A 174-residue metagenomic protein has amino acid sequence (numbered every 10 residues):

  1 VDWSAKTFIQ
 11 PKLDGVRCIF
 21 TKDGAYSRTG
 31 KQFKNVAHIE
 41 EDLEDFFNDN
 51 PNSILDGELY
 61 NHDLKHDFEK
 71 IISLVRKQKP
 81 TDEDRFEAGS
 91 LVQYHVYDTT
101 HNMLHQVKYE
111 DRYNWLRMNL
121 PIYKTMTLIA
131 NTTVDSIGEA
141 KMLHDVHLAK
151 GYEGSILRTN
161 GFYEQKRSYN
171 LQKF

Functional and structural regions predicted by a protein language model:
D2-T125: Covalent nucleotidyltransferase
A130-F174: Amphipathic alpha-helical
